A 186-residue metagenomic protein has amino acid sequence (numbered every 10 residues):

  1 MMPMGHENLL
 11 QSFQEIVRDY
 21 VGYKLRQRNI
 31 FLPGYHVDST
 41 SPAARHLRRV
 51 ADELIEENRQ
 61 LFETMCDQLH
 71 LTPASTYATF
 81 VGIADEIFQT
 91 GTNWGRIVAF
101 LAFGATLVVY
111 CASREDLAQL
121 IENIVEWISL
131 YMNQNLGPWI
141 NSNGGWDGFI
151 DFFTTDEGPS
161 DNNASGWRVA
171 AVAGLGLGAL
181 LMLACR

Functional and structural regions predicted by a protein language model:
M1-H70, P138-R186: Terminal intrinsically disordered, low-complexity, charge-rich regions
Y35-L120: Non-cytosolic ectodomains/luminal loops of secretory-pathway membrane proteins
V81-A179, L183-R186: Alpha-helical bundle/repeat cores within regulatory domains of eukaryotic proteins
